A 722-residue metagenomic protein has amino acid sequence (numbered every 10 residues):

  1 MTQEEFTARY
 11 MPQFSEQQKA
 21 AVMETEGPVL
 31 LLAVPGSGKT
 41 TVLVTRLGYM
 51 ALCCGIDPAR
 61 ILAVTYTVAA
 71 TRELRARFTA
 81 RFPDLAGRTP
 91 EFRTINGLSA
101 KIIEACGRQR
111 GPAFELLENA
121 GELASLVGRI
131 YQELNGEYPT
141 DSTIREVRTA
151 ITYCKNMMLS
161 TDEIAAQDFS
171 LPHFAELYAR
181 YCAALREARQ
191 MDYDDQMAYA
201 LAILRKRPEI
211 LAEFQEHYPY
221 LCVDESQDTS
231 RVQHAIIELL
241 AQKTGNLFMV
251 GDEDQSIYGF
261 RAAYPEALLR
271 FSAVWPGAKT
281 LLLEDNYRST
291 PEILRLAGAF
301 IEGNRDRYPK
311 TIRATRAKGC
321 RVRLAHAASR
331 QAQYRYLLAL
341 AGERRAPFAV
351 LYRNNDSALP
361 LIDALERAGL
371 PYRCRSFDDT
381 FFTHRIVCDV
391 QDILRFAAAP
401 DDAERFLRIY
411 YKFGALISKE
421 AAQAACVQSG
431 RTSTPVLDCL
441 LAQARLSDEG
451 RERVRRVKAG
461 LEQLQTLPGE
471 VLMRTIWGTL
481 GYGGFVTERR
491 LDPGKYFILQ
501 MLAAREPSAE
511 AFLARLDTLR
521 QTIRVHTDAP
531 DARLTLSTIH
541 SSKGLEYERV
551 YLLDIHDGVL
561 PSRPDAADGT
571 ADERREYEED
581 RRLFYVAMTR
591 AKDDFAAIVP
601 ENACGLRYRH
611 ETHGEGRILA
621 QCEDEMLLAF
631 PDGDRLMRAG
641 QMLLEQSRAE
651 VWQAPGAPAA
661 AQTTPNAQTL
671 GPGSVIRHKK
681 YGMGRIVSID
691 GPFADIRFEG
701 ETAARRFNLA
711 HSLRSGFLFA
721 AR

Functional and structural regions predicted by a protein language model:
M1-A113, A212, R295-G298, T589: P-loop NTPase Walker
Q3-T7, M11-M23, G27-G38, L62-A63 (+6 more regions): Conserved helicase NTPase motor core
T25, R88-T89, R108-D194, N286: ATP-hydrolysis module of ASCE/P-loop NTPase motor domains, specifically the Walker B Asp-Glu catalytic pair
P35-L43, L47, P276-K279, E284-P371 (+2 more regions): Helicase P-loop NTPase motor core
R93-K101, C222-E225, V250, A511-R563 (+3 more regions): Conserved helicase core region in the C-terminal RecA-like lobe
K318-G319, G342-G469, G483: ATPase/helicase motor core of nucleic-acid motors
A442-E546, S562-R563, K592-I598, E615 (+1 more regions): Accessory C-terminal helicase-associated subdomains
H556-T702, R714-S715, A720-R722: C-terminal accessory regions
